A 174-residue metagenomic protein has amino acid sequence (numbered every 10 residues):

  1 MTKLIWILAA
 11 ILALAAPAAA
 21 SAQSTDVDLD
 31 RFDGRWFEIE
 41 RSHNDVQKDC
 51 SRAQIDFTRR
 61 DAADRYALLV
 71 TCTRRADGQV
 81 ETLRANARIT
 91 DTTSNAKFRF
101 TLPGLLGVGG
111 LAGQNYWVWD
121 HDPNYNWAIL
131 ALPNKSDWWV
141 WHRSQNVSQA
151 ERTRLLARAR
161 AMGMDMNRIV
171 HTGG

Functional and structural regions predicted by a protein language model:
M1-I7: Bacterial N-terminal signal peptides that target proteins for export
I7-A15: Bacterial N-terminal signal peptides
A18-G174: A beta-rich soluble binding module of mature secreted/lumenal proteins
